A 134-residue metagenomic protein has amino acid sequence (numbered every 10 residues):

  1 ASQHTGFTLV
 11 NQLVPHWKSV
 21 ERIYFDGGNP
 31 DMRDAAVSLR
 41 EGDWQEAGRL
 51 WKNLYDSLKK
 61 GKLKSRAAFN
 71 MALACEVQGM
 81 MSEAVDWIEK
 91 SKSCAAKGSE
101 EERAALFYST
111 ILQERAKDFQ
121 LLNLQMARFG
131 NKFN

Functional and structural regions predicted by a protein language model:
A1-S57, A67, Q78, C94-A95 (+2 more regions): C-terminal/domain-edge helix-coil "capping" segments
K52, K97-L106: P/S/T/G-enriched low-complexity
K60-L63, K97: Short coil loop/turn residues that delineate tetratricopeptide repeat
S82-S99: TPR/TPR-like (Sel1-like) alpha-helical repeat modules
